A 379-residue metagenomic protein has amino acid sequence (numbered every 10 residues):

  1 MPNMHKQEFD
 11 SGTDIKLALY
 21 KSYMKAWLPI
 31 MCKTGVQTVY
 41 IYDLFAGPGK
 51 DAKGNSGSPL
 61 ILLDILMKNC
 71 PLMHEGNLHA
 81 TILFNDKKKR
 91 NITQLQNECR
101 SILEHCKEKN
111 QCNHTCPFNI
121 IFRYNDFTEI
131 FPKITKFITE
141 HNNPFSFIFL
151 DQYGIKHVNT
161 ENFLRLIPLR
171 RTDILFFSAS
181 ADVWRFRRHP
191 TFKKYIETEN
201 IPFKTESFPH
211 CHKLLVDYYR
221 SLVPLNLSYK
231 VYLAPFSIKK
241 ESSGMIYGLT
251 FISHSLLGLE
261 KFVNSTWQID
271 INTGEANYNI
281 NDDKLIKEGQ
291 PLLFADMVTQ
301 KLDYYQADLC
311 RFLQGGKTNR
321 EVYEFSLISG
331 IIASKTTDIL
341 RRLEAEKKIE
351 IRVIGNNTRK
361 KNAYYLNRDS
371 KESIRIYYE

Functional and structural regions predicted by a protein language model:
M1-E321, L327-E379: Class I S-adenosyl-L-methionine-dependent methyltransferase catalytic core
